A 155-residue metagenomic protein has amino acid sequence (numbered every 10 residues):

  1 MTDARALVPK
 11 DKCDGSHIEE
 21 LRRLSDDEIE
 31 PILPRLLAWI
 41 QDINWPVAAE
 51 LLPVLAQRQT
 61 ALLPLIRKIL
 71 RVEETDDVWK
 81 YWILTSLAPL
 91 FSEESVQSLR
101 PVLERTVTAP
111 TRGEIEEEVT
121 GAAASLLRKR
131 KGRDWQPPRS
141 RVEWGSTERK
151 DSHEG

Functional and structural regions predicted by a protein language model:
M1-R5, D26-A38, T60-R71, E93-T108 (+1 more regions): Amphipathic alpha-helical scaffolding segments comprising HEAT/armadillo-like alpha-solenoid repeats
A6-D27, A38, P46-R58, V78-E94 (+1 more regions): Structural detector for internal amphipathic alpha-helices that build alpha-solenoid repeat scaffolds
I43-N44, E74-D76, T111-E116: Short inter-helical turns and helix N-cap capping residues of alpha-solenoid HEAT/ARM repeat scaffolds
L55, L70-E73: Helix-adjacent hinge/juxtasegments
L84-T85, L99-V107, T111, T120-A123: Eukaryotic low-complexity, intrinsically disordered regulatory segments enriched in serine, proline and acidic residues
A122, S140-W144: Preference for long, well-ordered alpha-helical segments
S146-G155: Eukaryotic intrinsically disordered, low-complexity regulatory tails and linkers enriched in charged/polar residues
